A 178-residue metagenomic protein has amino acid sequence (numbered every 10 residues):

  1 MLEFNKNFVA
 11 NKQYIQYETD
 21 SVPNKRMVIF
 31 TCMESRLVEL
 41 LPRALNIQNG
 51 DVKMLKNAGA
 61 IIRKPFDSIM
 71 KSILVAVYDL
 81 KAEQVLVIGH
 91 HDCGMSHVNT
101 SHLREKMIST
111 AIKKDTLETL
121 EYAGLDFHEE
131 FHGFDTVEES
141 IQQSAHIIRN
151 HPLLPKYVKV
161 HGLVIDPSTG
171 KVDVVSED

Functional and structural regions predicted by a protein language model:
M1-K25, A60-D67, V77-L80, M95-D178: Divalent-metal-activated hydrolytic enzyme cores
N11, I15-M70: Conserved beta-strand-loop surface patch within small alpha/beta domains used for substrate/adaptor or ligand engagement
F30-C32, K56, I88-H90, L163-D166: Short beta-strand segments
E83: Short acidic/polar active-site loop segments enriched in Thr and Asp
